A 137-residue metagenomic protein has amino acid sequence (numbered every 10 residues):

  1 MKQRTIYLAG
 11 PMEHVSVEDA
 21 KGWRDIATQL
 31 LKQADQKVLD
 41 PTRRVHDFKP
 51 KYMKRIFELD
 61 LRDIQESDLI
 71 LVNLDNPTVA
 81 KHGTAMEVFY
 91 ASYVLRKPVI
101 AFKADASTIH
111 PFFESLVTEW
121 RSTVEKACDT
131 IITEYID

Functional and structural regions predicted by a protein language model:
M1-D137: Conserved catalytic or regulatory cores that recognize and/or transform ribose-phosphate-containing ligands
